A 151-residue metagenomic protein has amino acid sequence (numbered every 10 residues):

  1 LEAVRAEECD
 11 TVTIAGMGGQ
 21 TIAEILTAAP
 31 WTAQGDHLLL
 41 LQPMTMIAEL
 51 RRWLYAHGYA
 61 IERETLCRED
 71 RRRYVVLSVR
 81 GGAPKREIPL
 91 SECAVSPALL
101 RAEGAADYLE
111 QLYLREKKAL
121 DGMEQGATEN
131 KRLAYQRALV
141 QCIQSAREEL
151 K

Functional and structural regions predicted by a protein language model:
E2-A3, E8-T11, M17-K151: Class I S-adenosyl-L-methionine
